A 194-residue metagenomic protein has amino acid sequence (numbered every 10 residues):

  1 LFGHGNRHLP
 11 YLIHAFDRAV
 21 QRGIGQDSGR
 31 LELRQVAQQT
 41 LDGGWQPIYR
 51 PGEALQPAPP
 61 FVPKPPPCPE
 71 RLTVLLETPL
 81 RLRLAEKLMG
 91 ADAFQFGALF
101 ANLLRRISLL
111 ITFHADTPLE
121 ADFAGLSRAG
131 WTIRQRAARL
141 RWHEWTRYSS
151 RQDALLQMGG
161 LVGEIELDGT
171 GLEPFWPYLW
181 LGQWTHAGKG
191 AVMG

Functional and structural regions predicted by a protein language model:
L1-G194: RNA-interacting cores
